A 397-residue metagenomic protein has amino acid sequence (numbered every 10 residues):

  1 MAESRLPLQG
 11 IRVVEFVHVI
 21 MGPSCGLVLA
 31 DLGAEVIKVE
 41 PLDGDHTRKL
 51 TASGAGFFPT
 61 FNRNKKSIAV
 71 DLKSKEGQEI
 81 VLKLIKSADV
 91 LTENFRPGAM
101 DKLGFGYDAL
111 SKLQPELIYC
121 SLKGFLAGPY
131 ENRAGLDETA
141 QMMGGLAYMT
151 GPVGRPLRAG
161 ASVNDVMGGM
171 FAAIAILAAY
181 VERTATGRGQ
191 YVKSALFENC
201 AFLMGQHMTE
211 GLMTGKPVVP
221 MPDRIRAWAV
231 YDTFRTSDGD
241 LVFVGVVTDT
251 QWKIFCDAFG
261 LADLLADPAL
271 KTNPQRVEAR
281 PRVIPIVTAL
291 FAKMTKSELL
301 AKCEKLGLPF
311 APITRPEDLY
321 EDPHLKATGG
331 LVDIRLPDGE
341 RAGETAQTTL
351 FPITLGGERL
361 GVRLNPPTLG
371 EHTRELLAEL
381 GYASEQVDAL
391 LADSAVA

Functional and structural regions predicted by a protein language model:
M1-A175, A179-A185, T368, R374-A397: N-terminal helix-loop segment corresponding to the beta1-alpha1 unit of nucleotide/adenylate-binding folds
M1-R12, R235-S237, D318-A397: Terminal low-complexity tails and localization/encapsulation signals of metabolic enzymes
V36, E304-D318, A383-D388: Short, well-structured beta-strand/strand-turn elements
D43, G124-L126, L196-A201, D238-D240 (+2 more regions): Glycine-rich beta-alpha junction loops
V153-A161, T184-C200, V219-R226, P268-K271: Conserved Rossmann-fold dehydrogenase catalytic segment
S162-L177, L196-M204, V247, Q251: Mid-domain beta-loop-alpha active-site segment that forms a flexible, acidic cofactor/metal-binding surface
G169-G189, F202-T214, C256-D263: Oxidoreductase and adenylate-handling cofactor-binding alpha/beta cores
V230-L306, F310: Aromatic-enriched alpha-helical interface/lid elements that frame and gate functional surfaces
